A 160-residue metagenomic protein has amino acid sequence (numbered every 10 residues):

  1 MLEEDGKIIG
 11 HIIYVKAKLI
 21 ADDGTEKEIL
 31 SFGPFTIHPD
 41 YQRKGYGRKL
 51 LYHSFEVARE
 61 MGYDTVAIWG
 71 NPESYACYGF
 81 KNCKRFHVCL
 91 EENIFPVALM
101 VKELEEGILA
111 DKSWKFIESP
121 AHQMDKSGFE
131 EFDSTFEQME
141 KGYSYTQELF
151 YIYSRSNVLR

Functional and structural regions predicted by a protein language model:
M1-I12: Conserved beta-hairpin
K7, T25, H38-K49, M61 (+1 more regions): Conserved glycine-rich acetyl-CoA-binding loop
G10-I12, L30, F35: Conserved GNAT-family N-acetyltransferase fold
K18-S31, Q42: A conserved beta-turn-beta hairpin within the catalytic core of GNAT-like acetyltransferases that forms part
F32, I37, R43-A58, A67-I68: Conserved acetyl-CoA-binding loop-helix of GNAT-fold acetyltransferases
E60-D64, G70-I94: Conserved active-site alpha-helix within GNAT-family acetyltransferase domains
G107-R160: Acidic/histidine-enriched, glycine/proline-rich intrinsically disordered or flexible terminal extensions
